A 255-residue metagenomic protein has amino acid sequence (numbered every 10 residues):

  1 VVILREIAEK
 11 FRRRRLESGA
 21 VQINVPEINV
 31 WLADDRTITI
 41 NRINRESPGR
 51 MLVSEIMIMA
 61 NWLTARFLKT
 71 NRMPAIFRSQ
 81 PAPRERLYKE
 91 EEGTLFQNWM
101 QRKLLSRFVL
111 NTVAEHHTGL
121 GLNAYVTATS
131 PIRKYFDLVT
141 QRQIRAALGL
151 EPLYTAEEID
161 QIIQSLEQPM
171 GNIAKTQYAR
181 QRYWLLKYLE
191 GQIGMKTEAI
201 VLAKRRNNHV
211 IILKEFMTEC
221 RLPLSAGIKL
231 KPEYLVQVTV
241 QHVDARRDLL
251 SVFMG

Functional and structural regions predicted by a protein language model:
V1-S251, G255: Electropositive polyanion-binding surfaces
